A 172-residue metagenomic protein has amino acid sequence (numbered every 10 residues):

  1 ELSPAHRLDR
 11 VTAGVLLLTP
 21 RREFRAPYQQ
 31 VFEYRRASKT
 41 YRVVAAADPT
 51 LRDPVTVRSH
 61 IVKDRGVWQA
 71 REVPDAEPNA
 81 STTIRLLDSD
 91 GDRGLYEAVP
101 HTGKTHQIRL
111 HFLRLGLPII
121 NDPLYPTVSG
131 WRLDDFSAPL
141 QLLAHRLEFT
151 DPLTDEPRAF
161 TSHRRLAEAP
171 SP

Functional and structural regions predicted by a protein language model:
E1-P172: RNA pseudouridine synthases
